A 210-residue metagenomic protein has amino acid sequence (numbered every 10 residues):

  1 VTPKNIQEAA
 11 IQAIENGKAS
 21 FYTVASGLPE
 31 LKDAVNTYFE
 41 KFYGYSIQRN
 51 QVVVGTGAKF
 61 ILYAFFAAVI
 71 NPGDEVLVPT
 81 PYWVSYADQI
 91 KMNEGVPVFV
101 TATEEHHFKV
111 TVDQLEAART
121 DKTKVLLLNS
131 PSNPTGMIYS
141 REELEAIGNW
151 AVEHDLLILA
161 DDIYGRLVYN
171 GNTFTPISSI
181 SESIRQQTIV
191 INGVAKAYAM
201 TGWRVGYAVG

Functional and structural regions predicted by a protein language model:
V1-G57, A64: N-terminal small-domain helix-loop-helix segment of the aminotransferase-like
I47-V52, P72-E75, K122, R185-T188: Short acidic capping loops at alpha-helix termini that bridge into adjacent secondary structure
A68-I90: Conserved PLP-anchoring active-site segment centered on the Schiff-base-forming lysine
M92-V98: A short helix-loop-beta submotif of the ANL/AMP-binding
N93, E153-H154, I184: Helix C-cap/helix->beta junction micro-motif
T103-N172: Active-site phosphate-binding strand-loop segment of PLP-dependent enzymes
I180-G210: Active-site PLP attachment segment
